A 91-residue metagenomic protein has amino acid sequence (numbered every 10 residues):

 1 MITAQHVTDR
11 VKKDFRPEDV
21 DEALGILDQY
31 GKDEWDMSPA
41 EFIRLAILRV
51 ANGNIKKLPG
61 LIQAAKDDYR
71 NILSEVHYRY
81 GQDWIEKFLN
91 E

Functional and structural regions predicted by a protein language model:
M1-D28: Short terminal alpha-helical segments
T3-Q5, N54, E91: Aromatic-enriched hydrophobic runs in primary sequence
V7, V11, F15, I43-I47 (+2 more regions): Hydrophobic face of amphipathic alpha-helices
D28-Y30, E34-M37, E41, Y78-Y80 (+1 more regions): Short leucine-rich amphipathic alpha-helices used at interfaces
G31-L73: Acidic, low-complexity, intrinsically disordered interaction modules
I62-E91: Amphipathic alpha-helical binding modules
